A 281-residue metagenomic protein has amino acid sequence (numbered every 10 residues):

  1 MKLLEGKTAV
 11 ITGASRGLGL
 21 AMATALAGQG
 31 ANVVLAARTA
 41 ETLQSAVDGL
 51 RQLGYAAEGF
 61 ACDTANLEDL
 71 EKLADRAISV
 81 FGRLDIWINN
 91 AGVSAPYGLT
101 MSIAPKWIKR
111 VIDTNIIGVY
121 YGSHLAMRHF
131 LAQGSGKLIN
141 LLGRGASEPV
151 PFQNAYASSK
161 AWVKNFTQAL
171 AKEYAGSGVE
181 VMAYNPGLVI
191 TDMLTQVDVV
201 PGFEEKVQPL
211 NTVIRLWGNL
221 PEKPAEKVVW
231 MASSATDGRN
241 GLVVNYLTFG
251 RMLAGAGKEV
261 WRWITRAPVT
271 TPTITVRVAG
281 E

Functional and structural regions predicted by a protein language model:
T8, S15-R16: Conserved glycine-rich cofactor-binding loop
Q29-S45: Conserved glycine-rich Rossmann-like NAD(P)H-binding loop of the short-chain dehydrogenase/reductase
A40-E41, F60-L73, P105: The beta1-alpha1 cofactor-binding region of Rossmann-like NAD(H)/NADP(H)-dependent oxidoreductases
S94-K109, A132, F152-A155: Conserved mid-core segment of classical short-chain dehydrogenase/reductases
M101-Y120, S135, I139, V163: Catalytic Tyr-X3-Lys loop
S123-H124, Q168: A short, exposed helix-loop element centered on a Lys and neighboring polar residues
K137-W162, T167-Q168, K172-A175, L188: Catalytic loop of short-chain dehydrogenase/reductase
A183, G202-W261: C-terminal helical subdomain
